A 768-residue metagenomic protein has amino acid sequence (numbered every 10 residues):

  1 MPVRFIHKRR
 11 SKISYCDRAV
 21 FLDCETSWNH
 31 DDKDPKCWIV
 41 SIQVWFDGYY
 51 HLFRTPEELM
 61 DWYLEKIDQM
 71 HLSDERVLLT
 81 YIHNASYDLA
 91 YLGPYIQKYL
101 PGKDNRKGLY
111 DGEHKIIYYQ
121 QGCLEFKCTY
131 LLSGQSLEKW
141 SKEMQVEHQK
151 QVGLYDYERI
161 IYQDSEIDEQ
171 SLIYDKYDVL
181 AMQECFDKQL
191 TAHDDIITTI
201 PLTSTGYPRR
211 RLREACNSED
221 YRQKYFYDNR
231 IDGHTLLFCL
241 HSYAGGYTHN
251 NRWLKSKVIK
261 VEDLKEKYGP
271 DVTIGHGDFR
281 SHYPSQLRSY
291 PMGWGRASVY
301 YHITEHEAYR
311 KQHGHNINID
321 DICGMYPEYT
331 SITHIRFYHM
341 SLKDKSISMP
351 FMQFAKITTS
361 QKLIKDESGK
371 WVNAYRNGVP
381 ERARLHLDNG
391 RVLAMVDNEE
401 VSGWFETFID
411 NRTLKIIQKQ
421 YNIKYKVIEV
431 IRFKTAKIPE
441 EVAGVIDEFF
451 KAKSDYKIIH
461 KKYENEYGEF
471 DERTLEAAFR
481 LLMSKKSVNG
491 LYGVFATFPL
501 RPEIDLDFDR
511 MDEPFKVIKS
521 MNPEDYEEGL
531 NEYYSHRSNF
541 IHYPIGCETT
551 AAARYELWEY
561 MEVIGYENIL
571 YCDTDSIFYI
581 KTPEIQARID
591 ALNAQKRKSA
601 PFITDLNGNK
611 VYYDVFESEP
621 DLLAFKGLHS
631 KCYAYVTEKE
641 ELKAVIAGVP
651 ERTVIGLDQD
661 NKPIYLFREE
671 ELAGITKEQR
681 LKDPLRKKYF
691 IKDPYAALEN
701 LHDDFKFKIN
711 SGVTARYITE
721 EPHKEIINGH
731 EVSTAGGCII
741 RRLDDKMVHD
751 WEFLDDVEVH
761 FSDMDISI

Functional and structural regions predicted by a protein language model:
M1-V3: PEST-like, low-complexity acidic/proline-rich intrinsically disordered segments, predominantly at protein N-termini
F5-I6, K12-F21, H30, D34-H83 (+1 more regions): Conserved acidic
